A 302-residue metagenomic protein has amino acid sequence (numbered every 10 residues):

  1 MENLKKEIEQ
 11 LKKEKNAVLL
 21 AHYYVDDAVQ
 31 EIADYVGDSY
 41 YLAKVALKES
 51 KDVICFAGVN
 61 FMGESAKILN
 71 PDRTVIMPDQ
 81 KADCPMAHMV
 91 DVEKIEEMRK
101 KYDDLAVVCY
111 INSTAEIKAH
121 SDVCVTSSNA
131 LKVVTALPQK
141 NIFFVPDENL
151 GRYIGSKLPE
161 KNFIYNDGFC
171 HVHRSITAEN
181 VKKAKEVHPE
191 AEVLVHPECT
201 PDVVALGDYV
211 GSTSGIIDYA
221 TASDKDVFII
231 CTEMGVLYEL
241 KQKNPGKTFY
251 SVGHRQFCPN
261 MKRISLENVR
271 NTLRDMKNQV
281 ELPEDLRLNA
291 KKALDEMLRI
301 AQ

Functional and structural regions predicted by a protein language model:
M1-I230, L237-Q302: Active-site loop-to-helix "anion-binding N-cap" substructures in soluble metabolic enzymes
